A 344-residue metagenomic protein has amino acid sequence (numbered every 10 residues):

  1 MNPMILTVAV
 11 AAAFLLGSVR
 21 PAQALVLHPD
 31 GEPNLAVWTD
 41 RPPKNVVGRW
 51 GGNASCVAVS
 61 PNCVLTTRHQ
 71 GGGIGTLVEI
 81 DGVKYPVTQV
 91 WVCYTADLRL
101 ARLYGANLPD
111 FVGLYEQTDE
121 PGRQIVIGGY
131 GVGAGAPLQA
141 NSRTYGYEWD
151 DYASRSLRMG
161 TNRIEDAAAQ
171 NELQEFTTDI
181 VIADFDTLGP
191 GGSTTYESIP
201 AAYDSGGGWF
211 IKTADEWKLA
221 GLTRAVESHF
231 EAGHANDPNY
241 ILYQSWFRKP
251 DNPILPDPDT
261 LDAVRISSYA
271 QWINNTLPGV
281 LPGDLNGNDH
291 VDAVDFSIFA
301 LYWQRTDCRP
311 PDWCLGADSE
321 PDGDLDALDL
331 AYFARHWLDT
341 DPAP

Functional and structural regions predicted by a protein language model:
M1-L6: Positively charged n-region of N-terminal signal peptides that target proteins for export
T7-G17: Bacterial N-terminal signal peptides
S18-A24: Sec/Tat signal peptide C-region and signal peptidase I cleavage site
L25-G48, A54-Q70, M159, T194 (+1 more regions): C-terminal subregion of chymotrypsin/trypsin-like serine protease catalytic domains
S60-P61, L65-A96, A106-L108, D119-V126 (+2 more regions): Catalytic-histidine neighborhood of serine endopeptidases, predominantly the chymotrypsin-like S1/PA family
H69-T76, Y104-P109, Y130-G135, D166-Q170 (+5 more regions): Acidic glycine-/aspartate-rich tracts in secreted/extracellular proteins
Y104-I199, T223-E231: Chymotrypsin/trypsin-fold serine protease catalytic domain
L277-P344: Cellulosome-associated attachment modules in secreted, modular CAZymes
